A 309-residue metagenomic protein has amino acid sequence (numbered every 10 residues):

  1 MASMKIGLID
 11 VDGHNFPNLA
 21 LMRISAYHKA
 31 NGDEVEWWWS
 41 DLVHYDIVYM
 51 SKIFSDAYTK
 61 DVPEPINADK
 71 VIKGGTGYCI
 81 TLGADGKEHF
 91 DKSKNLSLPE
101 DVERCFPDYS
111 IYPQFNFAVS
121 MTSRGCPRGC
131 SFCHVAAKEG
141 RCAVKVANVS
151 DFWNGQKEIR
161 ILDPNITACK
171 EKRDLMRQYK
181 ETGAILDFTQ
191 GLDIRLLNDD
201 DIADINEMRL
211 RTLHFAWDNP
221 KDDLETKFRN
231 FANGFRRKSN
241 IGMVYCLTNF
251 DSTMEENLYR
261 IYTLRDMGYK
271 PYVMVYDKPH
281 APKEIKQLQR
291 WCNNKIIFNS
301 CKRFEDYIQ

Functional and structural regions predicted by a protein language model:
M1-K73, Y78-I80: A short, structured N-terminal alpha-helical element that caps or precedes a catalytic domain
M1-S3, S40-D46, P65-N67, P113 (+3 more regions): Flexible, charged surface loops at secondary-structure boundaries
L8, G13, Y49-I53, H134-F231 (+2 more regions): Core AdoMet radical
N18, D46-V48, K60, I80-L96 (+3 more regions): Short, charged, surface-exposed secondary-structure boundary motifs
L19-A20, Y112-D151: Canonical Radical SAM [4Fe-4S] cluster-binding loop centered on the CxxxCxxC motif and its immediate flanking residues
I66-G74, A184, K238-N240, Y269: A short helix->loop->beta-strand "cap" motif at the edges of active sites that frequently abuts
D69-P107: Ser/Thr/Gly-rich flexible loops in soluble cytosolic domains mediating phosphotransfer, phosphorylation
E207, T212-H214, K221-Q309: A structural motif corresponding to the C-terminal lobe/cap of the Radical SAM core domain
